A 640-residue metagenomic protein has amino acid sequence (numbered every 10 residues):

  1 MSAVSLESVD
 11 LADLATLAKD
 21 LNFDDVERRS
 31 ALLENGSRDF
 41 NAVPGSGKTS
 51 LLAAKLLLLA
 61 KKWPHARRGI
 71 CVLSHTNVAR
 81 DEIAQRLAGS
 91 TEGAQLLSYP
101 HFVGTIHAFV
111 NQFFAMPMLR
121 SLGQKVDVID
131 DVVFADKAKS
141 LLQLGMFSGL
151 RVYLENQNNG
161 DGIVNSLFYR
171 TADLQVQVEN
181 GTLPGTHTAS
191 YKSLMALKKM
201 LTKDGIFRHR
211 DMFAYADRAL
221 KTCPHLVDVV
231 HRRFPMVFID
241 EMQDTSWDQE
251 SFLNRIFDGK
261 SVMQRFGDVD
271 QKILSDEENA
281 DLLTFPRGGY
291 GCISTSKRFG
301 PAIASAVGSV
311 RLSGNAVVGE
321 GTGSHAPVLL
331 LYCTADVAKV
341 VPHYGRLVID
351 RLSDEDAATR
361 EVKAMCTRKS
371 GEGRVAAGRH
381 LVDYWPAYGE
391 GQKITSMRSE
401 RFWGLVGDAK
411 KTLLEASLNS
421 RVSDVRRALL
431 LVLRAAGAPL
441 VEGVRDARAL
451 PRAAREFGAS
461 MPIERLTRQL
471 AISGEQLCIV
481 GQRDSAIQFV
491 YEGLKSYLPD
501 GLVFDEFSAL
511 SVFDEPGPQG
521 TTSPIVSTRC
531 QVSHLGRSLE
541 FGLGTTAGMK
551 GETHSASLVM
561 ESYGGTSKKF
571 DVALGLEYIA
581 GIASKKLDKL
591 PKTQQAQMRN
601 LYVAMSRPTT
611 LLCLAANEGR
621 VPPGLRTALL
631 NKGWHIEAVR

Functional and structural regions predicted by a protein language model:
M1-R640: The feature marks helicase ATPase cores and/or their adjacent C-terminal helical subdomains in SF1/SF2/AAA+ helicases
